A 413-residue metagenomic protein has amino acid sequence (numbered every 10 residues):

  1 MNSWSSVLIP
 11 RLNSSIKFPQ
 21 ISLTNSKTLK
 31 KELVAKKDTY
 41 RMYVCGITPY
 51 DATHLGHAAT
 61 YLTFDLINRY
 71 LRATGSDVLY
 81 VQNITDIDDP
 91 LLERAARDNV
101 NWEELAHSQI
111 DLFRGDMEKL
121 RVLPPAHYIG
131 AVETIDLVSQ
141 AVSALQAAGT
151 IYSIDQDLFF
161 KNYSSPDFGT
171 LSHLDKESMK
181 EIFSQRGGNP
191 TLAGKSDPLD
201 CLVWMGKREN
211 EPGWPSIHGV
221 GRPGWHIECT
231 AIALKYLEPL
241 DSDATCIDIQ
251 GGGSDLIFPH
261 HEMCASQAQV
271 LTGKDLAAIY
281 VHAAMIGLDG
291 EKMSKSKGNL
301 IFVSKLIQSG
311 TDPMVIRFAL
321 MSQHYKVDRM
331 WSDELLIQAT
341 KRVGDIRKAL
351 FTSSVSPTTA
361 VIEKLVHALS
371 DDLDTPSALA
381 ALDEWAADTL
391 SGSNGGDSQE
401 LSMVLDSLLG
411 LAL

Functional and structural regions predicted by a protein language model:
M1-K31, N101, L379-L413: Basic, alpha-helical terminal appendages of large translation-related enzymes
N2-Y50, D65, D136-G344, A349-S354: Alpha-helical recognition segments enriched in aromatics with Gly/Pro capping that present substrate-recognition
T28, A35-R121: N-terminal, positively charged nucleic-acid-binding surface of large information/translation enzymes
I84-D88, F113, L123-V138, Q156-S165: Short, glycine/charge-rich beta-strand/loop segments that flank catalytic centers and engage negatively charged groups
A96-N101, A126-V132, G253: The substrate-binding groove and active-site-proximal loops of carbohydrate-active enzymes, especially glycoside
D98, D116-V122, V138-A148: Active-site-adjacent, His/Asp/Glu-enriched structural segments that form or flank metal-binding and acid/base networks
S108-L123, H127, K235-C246: CE4/NodB-like, metal-dependent polysaccharide N-deacetylase domain that modifies extracellular/periplasmic N-acetylated
L271-A277, P313, Q323-L413: Feature 926 captures the class I aminoacyl-tRNA synthetase adenylation module centered on the KMSKS loop
